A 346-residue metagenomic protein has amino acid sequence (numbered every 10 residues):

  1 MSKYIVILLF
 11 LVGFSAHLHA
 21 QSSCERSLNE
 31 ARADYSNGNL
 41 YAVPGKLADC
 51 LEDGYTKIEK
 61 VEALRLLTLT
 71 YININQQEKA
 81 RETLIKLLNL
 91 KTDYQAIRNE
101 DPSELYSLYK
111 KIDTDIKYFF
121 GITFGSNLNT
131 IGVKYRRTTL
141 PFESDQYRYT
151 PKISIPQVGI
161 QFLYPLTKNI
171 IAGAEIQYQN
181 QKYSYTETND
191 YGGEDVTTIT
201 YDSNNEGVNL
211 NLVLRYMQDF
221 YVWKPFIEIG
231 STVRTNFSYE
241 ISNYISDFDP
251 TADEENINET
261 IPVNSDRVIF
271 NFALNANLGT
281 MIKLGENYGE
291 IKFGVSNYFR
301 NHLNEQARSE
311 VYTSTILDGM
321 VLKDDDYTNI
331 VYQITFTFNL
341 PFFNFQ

Functional and structural regions predicted by a protein language model:
Y4-F14: Sec-dependent N-terminal signal peptides
Q21-I112: Alpha-helical protein-protein interaction scaffolds
Y109-G159, P341-Q346: Short glycine/proline- and aromatic-enriched beta-strand/turn motifs that initiate or cap beta-hairpins
F119-T123, I171-G173, K224-E228, Y288-K292 (+1 more regions): Residue-level detector of the transmembrane beta-barrel scaffold of outer-membrane proteins
I122-S126, V158-Y164, Y178, L210-Q218 (+4 more regions): Residues on the lipid-exposed face of transmembrane beta-strands in outer-membrane beta-barrel proteins
I131-I153, N180-N209, R234-N271, R300-Q333: Extracellular/periplasm-exposed beta-strand and loop segments of Gram-negative cell-envelope proteins, dominated by
N169-A172, Y221-W223, L284-G289, F342-Q346: Repeated loop/turn-to-beta-strand initiation elements of outer-membrane beta-barrel proteins
T328-Q346: Outer-membrane beta-barrel "beta-signal"
